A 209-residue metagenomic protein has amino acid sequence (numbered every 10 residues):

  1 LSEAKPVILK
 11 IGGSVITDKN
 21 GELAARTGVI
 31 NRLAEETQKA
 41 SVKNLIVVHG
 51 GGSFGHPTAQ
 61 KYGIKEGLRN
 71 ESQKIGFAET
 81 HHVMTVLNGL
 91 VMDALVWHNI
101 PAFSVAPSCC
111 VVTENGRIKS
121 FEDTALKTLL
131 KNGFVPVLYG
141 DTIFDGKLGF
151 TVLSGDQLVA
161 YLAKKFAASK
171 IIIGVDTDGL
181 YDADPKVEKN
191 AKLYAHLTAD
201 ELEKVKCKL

Functional and structural regions predicted by a protein language model:
L1-I46: N-terminal glycine-/serine-/threonine-rich phosphate-binding loop
V7, N44-L45, A102-F103, A168-I171: Hydrophobic anchor at the start of a short beta-strand that flanks the dinucleotide cofactor-binding loop
I8-G12, V48-H49, V105-A106, V137-Y139 (+1 more regions): Short beta-strand segments
V15-T17, G52-H56, C110-T113, I143-D145 (+1 more regions): Short, active-site-adjacent cap segments at secondary-structure transitions
E22, G52-L68: Glycine-rich loop at the start of a catalytic domain that most often binds anionic cofactors/ligands
V29-A34, I75-M92, G149-V152, Q157-V159 (+1 more regions): Polyanion-binding loop/helix "lid" in catalytic or ligand-binding cores
G63-T142: Ligand-binding beta-strand-loop-alpha-helix segment within the catalytic cores of soluble metabolic enzymes
G89-V91, I118-D182: Internal active-site segments that recognize and position negatively charged phosphoryl groups and nucleotide moieties
